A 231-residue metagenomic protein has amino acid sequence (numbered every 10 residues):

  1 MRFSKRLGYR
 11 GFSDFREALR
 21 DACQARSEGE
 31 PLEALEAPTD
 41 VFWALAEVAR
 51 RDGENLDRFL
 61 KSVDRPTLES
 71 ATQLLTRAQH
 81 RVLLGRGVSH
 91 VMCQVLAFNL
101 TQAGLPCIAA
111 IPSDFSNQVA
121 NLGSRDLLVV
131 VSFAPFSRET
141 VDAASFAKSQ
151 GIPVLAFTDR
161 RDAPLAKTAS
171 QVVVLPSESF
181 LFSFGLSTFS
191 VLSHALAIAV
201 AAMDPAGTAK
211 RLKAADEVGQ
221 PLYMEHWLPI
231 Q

Functional and structural regions predicted by a protein language model:
R2-T67: HTH-adjacent hinge/linker in prokaryotic transcriptional regulators
A18, A22, L74, A214-A215: Short acidic/histidine-centered micro-motifs embedded in hydrophobic/aromatic stretches that mark compact functional
P66-A78: Glycine-rich phosphate/diphosphate-binding loops that line cofactor/substrate pockets in enzymes
T76-M203: Glycine-rich phosphate-binding loops that contact phosphosugars or nucleotide phosphates
A206-Q231: A short, charged, Gly/Pro-tolerant segment at domain boundaries
